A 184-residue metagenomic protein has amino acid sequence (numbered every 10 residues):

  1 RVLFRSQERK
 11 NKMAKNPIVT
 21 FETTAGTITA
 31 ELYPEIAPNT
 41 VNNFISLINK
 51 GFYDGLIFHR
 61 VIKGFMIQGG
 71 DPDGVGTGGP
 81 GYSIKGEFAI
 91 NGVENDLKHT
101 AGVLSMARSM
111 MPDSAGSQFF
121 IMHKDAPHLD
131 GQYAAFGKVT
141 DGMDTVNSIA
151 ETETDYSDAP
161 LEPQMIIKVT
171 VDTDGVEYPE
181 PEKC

Functional and structural regions predicted by a protein language model:
R1-L3: Short, small-residue-biased leader/transition segments that mark boundaries at the very start of proteins
E8-C184: Cyclophilin-like peptidyl-prolyl cis-trans isomerases
